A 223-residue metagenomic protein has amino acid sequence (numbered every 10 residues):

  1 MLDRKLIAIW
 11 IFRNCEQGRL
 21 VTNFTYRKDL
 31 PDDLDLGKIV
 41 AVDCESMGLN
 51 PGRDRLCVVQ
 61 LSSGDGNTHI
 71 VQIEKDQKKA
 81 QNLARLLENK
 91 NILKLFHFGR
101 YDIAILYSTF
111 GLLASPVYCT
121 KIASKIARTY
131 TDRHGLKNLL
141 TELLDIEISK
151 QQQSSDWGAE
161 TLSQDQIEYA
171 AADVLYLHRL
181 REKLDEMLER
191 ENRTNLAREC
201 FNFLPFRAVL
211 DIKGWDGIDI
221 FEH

Functional and structural regions predicted by a protein language model:
M1-H223: DEDD superfamily 3′-5′ metal-dependent exonuclease/proofreading module
